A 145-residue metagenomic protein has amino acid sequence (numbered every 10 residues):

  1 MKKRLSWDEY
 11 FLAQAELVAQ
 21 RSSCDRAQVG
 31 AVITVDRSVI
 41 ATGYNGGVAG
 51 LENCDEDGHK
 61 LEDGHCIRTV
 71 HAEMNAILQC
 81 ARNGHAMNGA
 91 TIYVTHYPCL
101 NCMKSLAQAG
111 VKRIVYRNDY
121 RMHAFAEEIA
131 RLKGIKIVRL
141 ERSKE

Functional and structural regions predicted by a protein language model:
M1-E145: Zinc-dependent deaminase catalytic domain
